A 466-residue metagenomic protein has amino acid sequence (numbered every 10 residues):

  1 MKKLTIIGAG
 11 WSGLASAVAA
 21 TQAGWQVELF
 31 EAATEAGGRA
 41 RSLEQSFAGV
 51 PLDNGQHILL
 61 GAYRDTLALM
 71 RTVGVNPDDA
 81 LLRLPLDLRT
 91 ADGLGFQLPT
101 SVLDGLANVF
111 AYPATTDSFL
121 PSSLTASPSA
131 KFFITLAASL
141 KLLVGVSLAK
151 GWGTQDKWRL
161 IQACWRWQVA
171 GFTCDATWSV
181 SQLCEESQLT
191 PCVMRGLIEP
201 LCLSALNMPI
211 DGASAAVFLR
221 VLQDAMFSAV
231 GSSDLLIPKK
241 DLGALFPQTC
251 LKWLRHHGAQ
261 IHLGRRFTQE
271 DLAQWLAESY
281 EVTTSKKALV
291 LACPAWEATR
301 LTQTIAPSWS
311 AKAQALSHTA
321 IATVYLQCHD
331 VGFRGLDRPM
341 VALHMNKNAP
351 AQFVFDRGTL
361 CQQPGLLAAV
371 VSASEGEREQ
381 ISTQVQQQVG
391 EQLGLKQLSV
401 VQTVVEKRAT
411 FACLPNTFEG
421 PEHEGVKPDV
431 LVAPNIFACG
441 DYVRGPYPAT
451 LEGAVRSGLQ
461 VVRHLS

Functional and structural regions predicted by a protein language model:
K2-L29: N-terminal Rossmann-like FAD-binding beta1-loop-alpha1 element of flavoenzymes
T21-S46: Glycine-rich FAD pyrophosphate-binding loop
A23, R265-Q384, Q388-L393: Mid-domain catalytic core of redox enzymes that form a hydrophobic substrate pocket/lid adjacent to a catalytic redox
G38-A62, R166: Glycine-rich active-site loop/strand segments that organize a redox cofactor
E44, P99-S101, Q352-S466: Conserved flavin/dinucleotide-binding core of flavoenzymes
H57-R64, F172-W178, S228-K252, R378-I381: Short beta-strand to alpha-helix junction loop
T66-L67, R71-T72, N76-A215, L219: Mobile amphipathic helical/loop "lid" adjacent to a hydrophobic cofactor/ligand pocket
L219-Y280, T284, A288: Helical element adjacent to the flavin cofactor pocket in flavoenzyme catalytic cores
